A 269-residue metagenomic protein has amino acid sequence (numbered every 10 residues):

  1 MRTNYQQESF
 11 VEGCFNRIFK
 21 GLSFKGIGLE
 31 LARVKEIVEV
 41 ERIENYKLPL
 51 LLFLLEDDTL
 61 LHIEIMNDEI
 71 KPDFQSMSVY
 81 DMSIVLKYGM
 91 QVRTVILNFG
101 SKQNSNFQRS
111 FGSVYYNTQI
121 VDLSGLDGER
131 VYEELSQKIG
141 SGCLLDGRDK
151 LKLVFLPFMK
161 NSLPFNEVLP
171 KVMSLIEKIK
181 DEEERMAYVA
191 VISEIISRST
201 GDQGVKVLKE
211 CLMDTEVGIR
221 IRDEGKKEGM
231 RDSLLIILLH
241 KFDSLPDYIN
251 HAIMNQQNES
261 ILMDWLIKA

Functional and structural regions predicted by a protein language model:
M1-L151, R220: Accessory alpha/beta interaction modules
T3, L54-D68, S162-A269: Short, charged alpha-helical interaction segments and adjacent helix-coil junctions
V114, F158-F165: Short capping loops/turns at secondary-structure boundaries
L153-P157: Alpha-helical solenoid repeat scaffolds
